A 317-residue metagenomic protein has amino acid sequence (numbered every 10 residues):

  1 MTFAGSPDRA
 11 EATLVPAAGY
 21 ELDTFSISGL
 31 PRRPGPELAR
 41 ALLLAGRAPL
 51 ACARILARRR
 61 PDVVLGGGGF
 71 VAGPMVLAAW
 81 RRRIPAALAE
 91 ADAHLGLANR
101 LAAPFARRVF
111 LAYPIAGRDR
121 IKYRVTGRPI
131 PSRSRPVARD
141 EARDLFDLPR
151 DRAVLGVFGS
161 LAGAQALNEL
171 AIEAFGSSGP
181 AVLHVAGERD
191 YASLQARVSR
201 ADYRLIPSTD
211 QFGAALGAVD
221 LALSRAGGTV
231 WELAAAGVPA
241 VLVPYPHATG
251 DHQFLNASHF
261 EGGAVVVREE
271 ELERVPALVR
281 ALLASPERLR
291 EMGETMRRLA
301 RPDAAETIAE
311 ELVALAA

Functional and structural regions predicted by a protein language model:
M1-R47, A51, T126-R128, E188-D190 (+2 more regions): Conserved nucleotide-sugar phosphate-binding/catalytic loop shared by glycosyltransferases and other
A10, E21, W80-D140: Active-site-proximal region of nucleotide-activated glycan assembly enzymes, centered on histidine/acidic-rich loops
L14, A18, E141-D144, L148-L221 (+2 more regions): Donor-nucleotide binding loops and adjacent catalytic segments primarily of GT-B fold Leloir glycosyltransferases
A51-V64, A72-A87, R100-F105: Glycosyltransferases and closely related glycan-assembly transferases that use nucleotide-activated donors
P61-V63, T209, G217-T229, V238: Acidic donor-binding loop of glycosyltransferase active sites
E271-E287: C-terminal "capping" alpha-helix adjacent to the active site of nucleotide-linked donor transferases in cell-envelope
R288-P302: A short, well-ordered alpha-helix in the C-terminal region of glycosyltransferases
P302-A317: C-terminal alpha-helical cap of glycosyltransferases
